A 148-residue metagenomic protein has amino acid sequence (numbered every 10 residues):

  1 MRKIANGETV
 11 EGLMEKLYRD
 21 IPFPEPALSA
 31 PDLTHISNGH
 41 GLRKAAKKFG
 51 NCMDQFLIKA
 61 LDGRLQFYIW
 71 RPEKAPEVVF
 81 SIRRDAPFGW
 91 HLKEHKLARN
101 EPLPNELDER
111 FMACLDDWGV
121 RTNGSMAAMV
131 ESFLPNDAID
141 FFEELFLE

Functional and structural regions predicted by a protein language model:
M1-E148: Catalytic-core elements of nucleic-acid end-processing and repair enzymes
